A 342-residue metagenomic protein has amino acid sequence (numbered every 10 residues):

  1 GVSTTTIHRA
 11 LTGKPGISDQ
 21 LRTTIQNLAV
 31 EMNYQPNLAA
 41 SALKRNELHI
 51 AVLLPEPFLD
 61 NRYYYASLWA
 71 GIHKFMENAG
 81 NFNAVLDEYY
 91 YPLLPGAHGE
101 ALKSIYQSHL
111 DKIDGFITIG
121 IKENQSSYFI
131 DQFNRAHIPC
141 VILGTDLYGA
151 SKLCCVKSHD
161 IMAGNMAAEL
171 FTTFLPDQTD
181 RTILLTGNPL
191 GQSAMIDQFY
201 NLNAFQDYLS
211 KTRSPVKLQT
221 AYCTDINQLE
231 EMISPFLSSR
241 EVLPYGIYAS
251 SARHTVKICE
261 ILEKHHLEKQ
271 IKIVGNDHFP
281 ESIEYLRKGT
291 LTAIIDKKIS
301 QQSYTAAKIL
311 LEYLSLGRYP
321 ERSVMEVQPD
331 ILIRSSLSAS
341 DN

Functional and structural regions predicted by a protein language model:
G1-N46: N-terminal helix-turn-helix DNA-binding module of bacterial transcription factors
M32, S193, L209-T212, K298-N342: Hinge/cleft segment of the Venus flytrap/periplasmic-binding protein
Q35-A101: Amphipathic helical "hinge" segments at domain boundaries
Y63-G80, A163-A167, S193-V216, K257-I261 (+1 more regions): Short, solvent-exposed amphipathic alpha-helices that sit in or adjacent to ligand/effector-binding or catalytic
M76-H98, R181-L184, L202-N227, L243: Short beta-strand elements in bilobed, periplasmic/extracellular small-molecule ligand-binding domains
I105, G115-R135, F205, V216-I283: Hydrophobic alpha-helical
I121-M162, F279-R287, L291: Flexible loop/hinge segments that line or gate small-molecule binding clefts
C155-T182, L229-I233, S282, K298-S315: Hydrophobic alpha-helical segments within soluble ligand-binding/sensing domains
